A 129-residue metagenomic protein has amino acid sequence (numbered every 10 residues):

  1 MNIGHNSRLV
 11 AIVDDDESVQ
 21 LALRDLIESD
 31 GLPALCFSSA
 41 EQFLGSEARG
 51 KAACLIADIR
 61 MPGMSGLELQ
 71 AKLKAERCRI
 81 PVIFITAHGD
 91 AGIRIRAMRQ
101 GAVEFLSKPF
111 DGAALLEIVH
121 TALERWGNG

Functional and structural regions predicted by a protein language model:
E17-L35: Two-component/phosphorelay signaling modules centered on CheY-like receiver
S38-S39, S65-E68: Acidic catalytic/metal-coordinating carboxylates
G50-I56: Active-site beta3 strand of CheY-like receiver
D58, T86: Active-site residues of response regulator receiver
M61: Receiver (REC) domain active-site loop signature in two-component systems and cognate sites in sensor histidine kinases
G92, F110-H120: C-terminal output helix
H120-G129: The C-terminal output helix
